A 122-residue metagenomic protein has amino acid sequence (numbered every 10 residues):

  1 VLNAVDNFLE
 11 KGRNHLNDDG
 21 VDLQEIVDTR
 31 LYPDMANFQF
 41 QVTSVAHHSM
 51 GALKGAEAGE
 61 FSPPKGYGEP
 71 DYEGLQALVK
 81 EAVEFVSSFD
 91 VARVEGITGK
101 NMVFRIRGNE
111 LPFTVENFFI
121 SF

Functional and structural regions predicted by a protein language model:
V1, D22-H47, K65-L78, R105-F122: Alpha-helical scaffold segments that form or flank carboxylate-/histidine-based iron centers
V1-G12, V21-L23, E73, A77 (+2 more regions): ATP/Mg2+-dependent ligation/transfer catalytic cores
F8-A36, A52-Y67: Helix-loop segments that flank and shape redox-cofactor active sites
M50-F89: Helix-adjacent hinge/juxtasegments
S87, M102-R107: Short, charged, surface-exposed interaction patches
